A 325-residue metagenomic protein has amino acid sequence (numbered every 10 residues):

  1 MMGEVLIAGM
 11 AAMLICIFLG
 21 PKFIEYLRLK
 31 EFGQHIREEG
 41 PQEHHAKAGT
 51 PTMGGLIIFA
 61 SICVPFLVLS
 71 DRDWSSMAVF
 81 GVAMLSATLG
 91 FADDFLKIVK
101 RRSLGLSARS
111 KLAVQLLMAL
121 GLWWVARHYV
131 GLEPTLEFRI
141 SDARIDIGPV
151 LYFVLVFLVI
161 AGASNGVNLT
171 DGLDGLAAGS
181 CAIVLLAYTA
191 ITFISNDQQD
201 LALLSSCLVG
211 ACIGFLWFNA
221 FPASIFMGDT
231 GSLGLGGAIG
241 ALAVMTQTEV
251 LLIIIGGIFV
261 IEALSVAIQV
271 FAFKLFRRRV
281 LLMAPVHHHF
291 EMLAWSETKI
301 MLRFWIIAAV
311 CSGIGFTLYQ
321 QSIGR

Functional and structural regions predicted by a protein language model:
M1-R28, I58-T88, L122-H128, P134-R139 (+1 more regions): Alpha-helical transmembrane segments
F23-H45: Juxtamembrane linker/hinge segments adjacent to transmembrane helices in membrane proteins
R37-T50, R101-Q115, H287, M292: Juxtamembrane helix-capping/reentrant segments at transmembrane boundaries
R72-S107, K111-L112: Hydrophobic alpha-helical hairpins/lids featuring a short glycine-rich hinge
L89, A113-V114, M118, L122: Short loop/hinge segments at the start of secondary-structure elements
K97-S107, E137-I147, S296: Membrane interface segments of multi-pass transport proteins and intramembrane proteases
